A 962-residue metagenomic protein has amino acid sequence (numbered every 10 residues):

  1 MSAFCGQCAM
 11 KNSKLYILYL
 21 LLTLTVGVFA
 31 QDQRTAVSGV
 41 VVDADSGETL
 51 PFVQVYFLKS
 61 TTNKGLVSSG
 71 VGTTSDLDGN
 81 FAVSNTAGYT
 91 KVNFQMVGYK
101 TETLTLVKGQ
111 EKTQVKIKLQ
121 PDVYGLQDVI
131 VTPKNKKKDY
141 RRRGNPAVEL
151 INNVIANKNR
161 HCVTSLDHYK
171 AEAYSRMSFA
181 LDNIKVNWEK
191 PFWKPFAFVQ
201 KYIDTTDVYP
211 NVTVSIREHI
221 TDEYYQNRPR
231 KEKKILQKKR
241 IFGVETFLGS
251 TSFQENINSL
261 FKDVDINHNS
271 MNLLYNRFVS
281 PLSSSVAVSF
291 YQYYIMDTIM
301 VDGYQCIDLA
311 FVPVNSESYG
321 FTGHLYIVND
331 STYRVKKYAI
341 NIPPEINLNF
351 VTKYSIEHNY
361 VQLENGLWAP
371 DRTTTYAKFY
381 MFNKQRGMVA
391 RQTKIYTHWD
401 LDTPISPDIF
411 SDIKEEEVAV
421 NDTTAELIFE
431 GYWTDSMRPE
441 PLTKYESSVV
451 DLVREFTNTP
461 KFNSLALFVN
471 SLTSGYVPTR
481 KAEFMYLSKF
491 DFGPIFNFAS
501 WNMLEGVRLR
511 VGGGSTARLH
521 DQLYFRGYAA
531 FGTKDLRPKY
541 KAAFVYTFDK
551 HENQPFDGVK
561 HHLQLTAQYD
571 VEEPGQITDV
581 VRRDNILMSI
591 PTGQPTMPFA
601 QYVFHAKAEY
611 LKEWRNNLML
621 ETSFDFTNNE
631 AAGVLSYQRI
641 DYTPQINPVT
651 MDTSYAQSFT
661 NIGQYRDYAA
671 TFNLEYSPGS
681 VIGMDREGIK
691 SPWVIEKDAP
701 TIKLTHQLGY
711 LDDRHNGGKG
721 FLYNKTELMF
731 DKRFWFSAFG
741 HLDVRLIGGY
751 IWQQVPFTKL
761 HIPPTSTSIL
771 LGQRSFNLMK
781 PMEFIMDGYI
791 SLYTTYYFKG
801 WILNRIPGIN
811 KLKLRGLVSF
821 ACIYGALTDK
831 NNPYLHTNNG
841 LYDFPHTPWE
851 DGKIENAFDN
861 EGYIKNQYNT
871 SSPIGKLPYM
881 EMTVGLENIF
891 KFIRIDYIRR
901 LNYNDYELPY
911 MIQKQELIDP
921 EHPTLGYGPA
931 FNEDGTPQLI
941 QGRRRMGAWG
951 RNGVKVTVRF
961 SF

Functional and structural regions predicted by a protein language model:
G27-A36, D45, Q120-P121: Beta-strand-rich domain onsets/edges
Q31-D32, V115-P133: Conserved "repeat-terminator" motif of extracellular CCP/Sushi domains
T35-D43, G79, I117: A short, amphipathic beta-strand motif
T35-V37, A44-N63, A87: Short, ordered, surface-exposed loop/turn motifs in non-cytosolic proteins
T61-N80: Short, acidic Ser/Thr/Gly-rich low-complexity loop/linker segments typical of extracellular and cell-surface proteins
G88-G98: A short, solvent-exposed beta-strand micro-motif common in secreted/extracellular proteins
Y124, D128-I130, N135-D308, V312-F321 (+9 more regions): Structured extracytoplasmic
I413-F962: Exposed, low-structure sequence patches enriched in small/polar residues
